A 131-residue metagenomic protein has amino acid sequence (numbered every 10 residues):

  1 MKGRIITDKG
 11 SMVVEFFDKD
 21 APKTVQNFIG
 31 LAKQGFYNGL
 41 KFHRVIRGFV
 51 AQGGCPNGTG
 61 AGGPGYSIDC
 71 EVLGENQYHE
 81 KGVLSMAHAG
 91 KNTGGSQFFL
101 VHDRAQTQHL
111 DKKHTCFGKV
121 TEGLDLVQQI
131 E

Functional and structural regions predicted by a protein language model:
M1-E131: Cyclophilin-like peptidyl-prolyl cis-trans isomerases
